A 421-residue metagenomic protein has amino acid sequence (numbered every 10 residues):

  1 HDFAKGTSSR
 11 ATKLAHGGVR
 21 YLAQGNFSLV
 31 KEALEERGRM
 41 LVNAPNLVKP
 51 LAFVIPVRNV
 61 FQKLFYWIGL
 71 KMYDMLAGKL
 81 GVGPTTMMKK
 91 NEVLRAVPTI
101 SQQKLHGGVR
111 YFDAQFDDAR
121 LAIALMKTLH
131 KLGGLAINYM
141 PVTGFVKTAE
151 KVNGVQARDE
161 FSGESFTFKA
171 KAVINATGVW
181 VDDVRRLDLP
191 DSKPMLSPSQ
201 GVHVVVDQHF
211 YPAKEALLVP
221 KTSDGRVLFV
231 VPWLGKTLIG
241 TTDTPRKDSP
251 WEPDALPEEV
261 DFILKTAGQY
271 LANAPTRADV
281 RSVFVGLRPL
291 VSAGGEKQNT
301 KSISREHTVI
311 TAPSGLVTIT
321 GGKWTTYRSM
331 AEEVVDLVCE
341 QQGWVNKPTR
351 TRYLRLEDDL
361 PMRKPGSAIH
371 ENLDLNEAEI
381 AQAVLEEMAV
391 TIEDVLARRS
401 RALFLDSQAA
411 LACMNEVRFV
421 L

Functional and structural regions predicted by a protein language model:
H1-A11: Glycine-rich FAD pyrophosphate-binding loop
K13-A96, L228: Dinucleotide-binding Rossmann-like beta1-alpha1 core, especially the glycine-rich loop that anchors the ADP
V57-I137, F145-K151, F166, L234 (+2 more regions): Flavin (FAD/FMN) cofactor-binding and adjacent substrate-gating region of FAD-dependent oxidoreductase domains
R110-Y111, V155-D159: Short beta-strand segments that buttress and anchor functional surface loops
R120, T128, R186-L187, D191-L238 (+1 more regions): C-terminal catalytic lobe of FAD-dependent flavoproteins
Y139-T143, D159-F161: Conserved SAM/SAH-binding loop
F161-A172, A176: Core beta-strand elements of the Rossmann-like FAD/NAD(P) dinucleotide-binding domain in flavoenzyme oxidoreductases
